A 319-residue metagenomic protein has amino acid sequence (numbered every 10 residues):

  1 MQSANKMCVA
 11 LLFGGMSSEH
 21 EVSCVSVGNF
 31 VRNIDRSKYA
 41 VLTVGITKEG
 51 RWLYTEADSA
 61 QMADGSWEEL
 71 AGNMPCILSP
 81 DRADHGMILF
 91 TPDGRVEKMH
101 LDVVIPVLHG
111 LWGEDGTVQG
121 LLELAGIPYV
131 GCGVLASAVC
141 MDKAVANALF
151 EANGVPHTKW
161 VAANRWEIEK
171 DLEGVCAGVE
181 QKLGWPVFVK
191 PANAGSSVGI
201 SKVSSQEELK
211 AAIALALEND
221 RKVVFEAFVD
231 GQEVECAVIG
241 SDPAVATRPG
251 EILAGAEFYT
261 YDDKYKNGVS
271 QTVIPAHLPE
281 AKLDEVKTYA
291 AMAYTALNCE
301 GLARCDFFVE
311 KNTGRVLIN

Functional and structural regions predicted by a protein language model:
M1-V130, V134-L135, V139-M141, V145 (+1 more regions): ATP-binding N-terminal substructure of ATP-dependent carboxylate-amine bond-forming enzymes
Q2-L12, S17-S18, C24-G28, G94 (+3 more regions): Active-site nucleotide/adenylate-binding loops and adjacent lid/helix of ATP-dependent enzymes
Q2-M7, F13-M16, R36, G154 (+1 more regions): ATP-dependent carboxylate activation and anion-phosphoryl transfer catalytic cores that bind Mg-ATP to form
S37, A125, K182-L183, N219 (+1 more regions): Structured helix-beta-strand junction loops
I105, D230, L297-G301: Bilobed periplasmic-binding protein-like "clamshell/Venus-flytrap" ligand-binding domains
P128-C132, H157, A246: Short hydrophobic/aromatic-enriched beta-strand-loop microsegments
S201-T288, E310-L317: Phosphate-binding site of ATP-dependent enzymes
